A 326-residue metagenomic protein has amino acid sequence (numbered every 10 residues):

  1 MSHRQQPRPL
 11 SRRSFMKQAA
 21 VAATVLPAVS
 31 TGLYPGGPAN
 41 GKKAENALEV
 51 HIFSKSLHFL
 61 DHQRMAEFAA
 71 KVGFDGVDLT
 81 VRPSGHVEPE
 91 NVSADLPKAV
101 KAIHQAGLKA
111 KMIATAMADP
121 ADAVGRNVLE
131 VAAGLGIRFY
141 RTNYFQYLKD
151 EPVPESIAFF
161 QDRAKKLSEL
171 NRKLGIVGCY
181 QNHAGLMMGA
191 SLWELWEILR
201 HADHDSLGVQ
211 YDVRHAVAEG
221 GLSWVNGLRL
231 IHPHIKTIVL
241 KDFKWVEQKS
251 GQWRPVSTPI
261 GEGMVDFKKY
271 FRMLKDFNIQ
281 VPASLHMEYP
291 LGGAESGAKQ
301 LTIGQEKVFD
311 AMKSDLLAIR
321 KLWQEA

Functional and structural regions predicted by a protein language model:
S2-E49, L60-A70, A133, L192-L207 (+2 more regions): Histidine-acidic metal/acid-base catalytic patches
A19-S30, R64-A66, P83, A102 (+3 more regions): Active-site acidic/histidine proton-transfer and metal-coordination neighborhood in alpha/beta enzyme cores
K42-S56, V100, H104, K109: Mobile, glycine- and charge-enriched loop segments and immediately flanking short secondary-structure elements within
L48-S54, V77-L79, A110-T115, Y140-T142 (+4 more regions): Hydrophobic faces of well-ordered beta-strands that scaffold small-molecule active sites in alpha/beta enzyme cores
F53-L57, T80-S84, T115-A118, F145-Y147 (+4 more regions): Active-site beta-loop-alpha junctions enriched in small/polar residues
T80-K98: Glycine-rich, proline-tolerant flexible connector loops at the mouths of alpha/beta enzymes
P83-E88, L148-P152, E219, G293-A294: A short acidic, helix-capping loop that chelates divalent metal ions and anchors anionic groups
D95-Q105, R163-L170, G227, M273: Catalytic-core regions built around general acid/base machinery
